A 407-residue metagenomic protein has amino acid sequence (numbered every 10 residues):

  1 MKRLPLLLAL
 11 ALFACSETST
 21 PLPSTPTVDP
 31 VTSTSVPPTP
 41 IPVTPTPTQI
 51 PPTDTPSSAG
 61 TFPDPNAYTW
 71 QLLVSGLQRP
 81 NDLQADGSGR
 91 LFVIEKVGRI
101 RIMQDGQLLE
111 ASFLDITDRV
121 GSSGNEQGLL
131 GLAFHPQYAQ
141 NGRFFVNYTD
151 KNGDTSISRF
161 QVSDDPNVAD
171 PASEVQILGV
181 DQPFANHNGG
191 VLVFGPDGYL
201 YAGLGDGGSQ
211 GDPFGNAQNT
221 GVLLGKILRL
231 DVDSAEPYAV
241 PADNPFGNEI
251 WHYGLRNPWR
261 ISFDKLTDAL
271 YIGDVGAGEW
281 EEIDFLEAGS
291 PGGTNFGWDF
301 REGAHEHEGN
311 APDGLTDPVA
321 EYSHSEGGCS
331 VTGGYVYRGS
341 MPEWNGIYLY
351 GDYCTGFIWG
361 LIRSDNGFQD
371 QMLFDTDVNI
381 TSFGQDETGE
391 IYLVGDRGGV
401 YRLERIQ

Functional and structural regions predicted by a protein language model:
M1-L22: Sec-dependent N-terminal signal peptides
C15-P65: Ser/Thr-rich, Proline-interspersed low-complexity disordered segments
I50-G211, R260-F263, D268-W280, G327-N366 (+1 more regions): Acidic, Gly/Ser/Thr-rich repeat motifs that build Ca2+-stabilized beta-propeller blades
A111-N125, A172-G189, V232-W251, F296-E326: Surface-exposed loop and turn segments in beta-propeller and other repeat-based domains that flank or scaffold
I157-D165, N216-V232, L286-E287: Beta-propeller blade signature
Q210-V222, A239, P291: Acidic/polar, solvent-exposed loop segments in beta-strand-rich repeat domains
V222-L230, V240-L266: Loop-centered beta-sheet repeat module
G367-E387: Conserved blade-ending motifs and adjacent loop-strand segments that build the rim/top face of beta-propeller domains
